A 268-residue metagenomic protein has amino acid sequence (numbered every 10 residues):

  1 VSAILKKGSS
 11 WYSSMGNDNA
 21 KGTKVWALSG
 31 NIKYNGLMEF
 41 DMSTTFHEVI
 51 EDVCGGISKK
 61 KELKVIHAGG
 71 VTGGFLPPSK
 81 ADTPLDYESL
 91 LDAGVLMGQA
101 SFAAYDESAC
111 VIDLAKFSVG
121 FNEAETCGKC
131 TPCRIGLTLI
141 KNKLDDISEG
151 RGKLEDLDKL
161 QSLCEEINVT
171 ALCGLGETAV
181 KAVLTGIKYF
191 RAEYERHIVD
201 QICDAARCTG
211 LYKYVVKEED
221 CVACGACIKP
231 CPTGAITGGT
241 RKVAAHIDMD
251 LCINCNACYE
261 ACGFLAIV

Functional and structural regions predicted by a protein language model:
V1-K213: Redox cofactor-anchoring modules in respiratory/redox and cofactor-processing assemblies
F40, T44, A104, K143 (+3 more regions): Functionally constrained cores in energy, signaling, and assembly domains
S43, C127-C133, C173, C221-C227 (+3 more regions): Short cysteine clusters
V49, K60-K61, C231, R241 (+1 more regions): Residue-level detector of family-conserved "landmark" positions at structurally sensitive sites
S118-F121, I202-A223, G234-N254, L265-V268: Ferredoxin-like iron-sulfur electron-transfer modules
R134-I140, V180, I228-G234, G238 (+1 more regions): Cys/His-rich zinc-coordinating "finger/knuckle" motifs
